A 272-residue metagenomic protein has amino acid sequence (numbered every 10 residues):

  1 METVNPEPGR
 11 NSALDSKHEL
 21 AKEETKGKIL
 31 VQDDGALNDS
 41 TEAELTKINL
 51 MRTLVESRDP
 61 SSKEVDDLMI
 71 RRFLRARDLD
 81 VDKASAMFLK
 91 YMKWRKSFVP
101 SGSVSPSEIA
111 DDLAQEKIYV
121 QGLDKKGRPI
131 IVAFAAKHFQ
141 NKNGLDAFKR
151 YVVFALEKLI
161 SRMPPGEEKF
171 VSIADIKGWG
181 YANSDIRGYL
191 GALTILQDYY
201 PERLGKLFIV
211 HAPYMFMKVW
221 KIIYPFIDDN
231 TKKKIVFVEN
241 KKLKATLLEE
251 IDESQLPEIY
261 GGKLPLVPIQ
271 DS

Functional and structural regions predicted by a protein language model:
M1-S272: Basic, amphipathic alpha-helical/coil surface patches used to engage anionic, phosphate-bearing ligands and membranes
